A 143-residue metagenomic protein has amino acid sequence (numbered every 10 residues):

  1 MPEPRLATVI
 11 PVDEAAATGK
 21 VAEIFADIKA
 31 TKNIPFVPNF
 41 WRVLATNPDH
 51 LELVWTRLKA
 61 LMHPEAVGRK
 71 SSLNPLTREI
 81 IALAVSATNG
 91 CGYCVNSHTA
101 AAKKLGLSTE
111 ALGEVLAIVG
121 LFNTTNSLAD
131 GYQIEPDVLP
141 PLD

Functional and structural regions predicted by a protein language model:
M1-D143: Hydrophobic alpha-helical segments
